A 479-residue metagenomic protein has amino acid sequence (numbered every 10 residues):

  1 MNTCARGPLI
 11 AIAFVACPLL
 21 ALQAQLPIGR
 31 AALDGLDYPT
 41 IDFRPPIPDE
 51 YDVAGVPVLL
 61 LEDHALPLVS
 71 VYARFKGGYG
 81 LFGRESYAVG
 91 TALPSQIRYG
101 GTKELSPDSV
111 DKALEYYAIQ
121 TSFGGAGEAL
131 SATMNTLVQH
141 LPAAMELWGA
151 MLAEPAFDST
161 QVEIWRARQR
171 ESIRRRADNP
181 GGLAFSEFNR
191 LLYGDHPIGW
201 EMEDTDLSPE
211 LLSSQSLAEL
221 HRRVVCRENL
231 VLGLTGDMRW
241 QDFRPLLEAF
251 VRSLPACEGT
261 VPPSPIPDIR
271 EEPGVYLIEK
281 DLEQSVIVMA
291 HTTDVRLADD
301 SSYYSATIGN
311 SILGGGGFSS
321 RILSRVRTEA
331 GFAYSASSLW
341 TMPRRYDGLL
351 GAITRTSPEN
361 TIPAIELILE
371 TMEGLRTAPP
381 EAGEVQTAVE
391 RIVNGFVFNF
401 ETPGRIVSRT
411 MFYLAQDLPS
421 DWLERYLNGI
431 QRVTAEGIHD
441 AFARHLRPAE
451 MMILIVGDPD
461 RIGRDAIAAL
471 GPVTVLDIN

Functional and structural regions predicted by a protein language model:
I10-A21: Bacterial N-terminal signal peptides
A13, L26-A31, S109-L220, E370 (+2 more regions): Acidic/histidine-enriched segments that form metal/cofactor-coordinating and catalytic pocket/exosite environments
A24-P39, V231-G236, D268, T354 (+1 more regions): C-terminal regions of mature proteins
L26-Y38, G194-I198, M202, V231-R296 (+1 more regions): An aromatic/glycine/proline-enriched structural segment found at the starts of mature extracellular/organellar domains
V71-N135, W200-M202, G316-Y334, R344: M16/MPP (pitrilysin/insulinase) zinc-metallopeptidase core fold and M16-derived inactive scaffolds
Y99-L105, M134-R166, G316-G317, M342-F400 (+2 more regions): M16/insulysin-pitrilysin zinc metalloprotease superfamily fold
R168-E187, I266-S285, S324-A333, A378-G429: Short acidic/His-enriched helical or mixed secondary-structure segments at domain edges of catalytic enzymes and some
S186, S214-F250, A449-M452: Non-catalytic, conformational "gating/processing" segments within enzyme and secreted inhibitor domains
